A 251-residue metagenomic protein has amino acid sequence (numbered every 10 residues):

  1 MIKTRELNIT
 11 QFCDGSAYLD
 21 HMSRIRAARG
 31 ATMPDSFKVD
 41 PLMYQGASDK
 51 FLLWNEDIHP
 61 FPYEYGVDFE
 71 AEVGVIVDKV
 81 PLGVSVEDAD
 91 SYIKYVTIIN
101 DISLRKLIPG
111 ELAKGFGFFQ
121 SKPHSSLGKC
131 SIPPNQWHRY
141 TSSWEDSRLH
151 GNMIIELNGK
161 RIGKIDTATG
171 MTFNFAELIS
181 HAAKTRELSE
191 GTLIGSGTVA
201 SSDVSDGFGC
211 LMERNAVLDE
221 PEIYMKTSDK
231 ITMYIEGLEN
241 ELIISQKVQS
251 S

Functional and structural regions predicted by a protein language model:
E6-I179, E220-K230, K247-S251: Glycine-enriched loop-and-adjacent helix/strand subsegments that border the catalytic/binding cleft of enzyme cores
D14, T192-S202: Glycine-rich beta-strand-to-loop/alpha-helix junction loops that act as flexible
L19, V80-L82, V199-D203, E236-N240: Short, charged beta-turn/beta-strand-edge "cap" motif at the junction between a beta-strand and an adjacent loop
E156-K160, G197, E236: Short strand-turn-strand beta-turns centered on an Asx-Gly dipeptide
K160-K164, V199-V204, F208-M212, N240-I243: Local beta-strand/beta-hairpin segments that build beta-sheet-rich folds
N174-R186, A200-M225: A conserved acidic, glycine/proline-rich C-terminal tail/linker
E190-G191, S228: Loop/turn positions that initiate beta-strands
G237-S251: C-terminal domain-closing interface element
